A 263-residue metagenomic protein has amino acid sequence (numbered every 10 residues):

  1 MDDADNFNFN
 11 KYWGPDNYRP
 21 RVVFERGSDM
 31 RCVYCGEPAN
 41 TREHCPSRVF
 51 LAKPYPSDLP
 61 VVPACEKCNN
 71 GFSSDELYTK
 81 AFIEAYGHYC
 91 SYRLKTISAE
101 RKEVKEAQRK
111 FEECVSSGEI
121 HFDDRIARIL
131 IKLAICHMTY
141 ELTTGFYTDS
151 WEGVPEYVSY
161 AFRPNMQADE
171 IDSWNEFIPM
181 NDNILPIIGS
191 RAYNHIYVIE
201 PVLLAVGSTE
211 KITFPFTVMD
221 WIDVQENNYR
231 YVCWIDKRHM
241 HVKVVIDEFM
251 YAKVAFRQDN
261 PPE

Functional and structural regions predicted by a protein language model:
M1-R31: Short, charged surface segments at domain edges that flank catalytic/cofactor-binding sites
P20-V23, K53-S57, G71: Conserved aromatic-histidine-acidic binding/catalytic patches
R31-V61, L77-Y78: Histidine-centered nuclease catalytic patch
V61-I83: Short Cys/His-centered divalent metal-binding micro-motifs
D75-S117: A basic- and aromatic-enriched beta-loop-alpha substructure that forms the phosphate/nucleotide- and DNA/RNA-contacting
R101-T139: Short flanking/linker segments adjacent to small metal-binding domains or redox-active Cys/His motifs
L130-E263: C-terminal, charged low-complexity interaction regions
